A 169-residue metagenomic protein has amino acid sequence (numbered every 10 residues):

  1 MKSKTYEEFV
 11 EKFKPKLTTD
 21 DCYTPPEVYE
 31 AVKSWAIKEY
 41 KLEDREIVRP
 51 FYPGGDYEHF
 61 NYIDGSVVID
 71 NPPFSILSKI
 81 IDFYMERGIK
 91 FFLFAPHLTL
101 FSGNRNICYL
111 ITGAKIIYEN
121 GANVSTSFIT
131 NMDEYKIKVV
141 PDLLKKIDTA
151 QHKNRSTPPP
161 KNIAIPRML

Functional and structural regions predicted by a protein language model:
M1-V67, P73-L169: Class I S-adenosyl-L-methionine-dependent methyltransferase catalytic core
